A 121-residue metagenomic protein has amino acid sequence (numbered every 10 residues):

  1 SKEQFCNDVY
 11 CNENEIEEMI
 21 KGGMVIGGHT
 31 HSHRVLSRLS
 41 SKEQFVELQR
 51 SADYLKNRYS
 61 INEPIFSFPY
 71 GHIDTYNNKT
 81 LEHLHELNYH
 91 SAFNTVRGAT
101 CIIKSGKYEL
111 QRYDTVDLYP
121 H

Functional and structural regions predicted by a protein language model:
S1-G22, V35, N57: Active-site beta->alpha N-cap acidic-glycine motif
N7, S32, G106-E109: Glycine-rich, flexible loop/turn motifs
N12, S32, N77: Residue-level signal for threonine
G22-G23, L87: Structured helix-beta-strand junction loops
V25-H33: Histidine-centered catalytic micro-motifs
R38-H121: C-terminal active-site subregion of NodB/CE4 polysaccharide deacetylases
